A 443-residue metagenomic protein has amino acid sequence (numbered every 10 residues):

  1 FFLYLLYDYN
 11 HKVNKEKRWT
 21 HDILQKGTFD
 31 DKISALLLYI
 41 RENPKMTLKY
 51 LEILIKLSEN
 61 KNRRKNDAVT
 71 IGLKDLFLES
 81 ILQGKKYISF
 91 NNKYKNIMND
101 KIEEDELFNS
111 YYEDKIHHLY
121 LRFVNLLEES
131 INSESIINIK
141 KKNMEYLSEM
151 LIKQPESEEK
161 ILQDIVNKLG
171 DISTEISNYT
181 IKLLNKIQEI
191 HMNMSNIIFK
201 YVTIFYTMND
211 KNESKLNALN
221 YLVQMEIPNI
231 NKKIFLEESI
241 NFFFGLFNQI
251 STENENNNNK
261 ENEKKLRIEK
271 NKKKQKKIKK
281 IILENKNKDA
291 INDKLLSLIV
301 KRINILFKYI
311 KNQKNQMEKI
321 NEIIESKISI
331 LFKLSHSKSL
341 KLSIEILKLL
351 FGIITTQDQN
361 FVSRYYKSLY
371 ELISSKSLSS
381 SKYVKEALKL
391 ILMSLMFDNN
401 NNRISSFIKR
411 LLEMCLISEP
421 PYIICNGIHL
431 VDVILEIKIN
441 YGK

Functional and structural regions predicted by a protein language model:
F1-K443: Eukaryotic alpha-helical solenoid repeat scaffolds
